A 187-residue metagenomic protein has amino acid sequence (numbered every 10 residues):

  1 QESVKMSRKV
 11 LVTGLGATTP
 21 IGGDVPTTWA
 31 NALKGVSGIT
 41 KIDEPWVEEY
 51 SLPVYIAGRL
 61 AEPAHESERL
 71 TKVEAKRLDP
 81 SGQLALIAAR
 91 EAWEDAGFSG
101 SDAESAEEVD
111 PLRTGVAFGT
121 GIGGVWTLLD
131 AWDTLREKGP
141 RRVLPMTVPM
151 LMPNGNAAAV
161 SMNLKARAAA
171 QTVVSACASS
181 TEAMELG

Functional and structural regions predicted by a protein language model:
Q1-A169: Conserved "HGTGT" condensation-loop signature of ketosynthase/thiolase-family condensing enzymes that catalyze
G121, A176-C177: Short beta->alpha junction loops/turns
A169-S175: Short loop-beta-helix segment that forms the pyridoxal 5′-phosphate
S180: Short conserved active-site loop signatures built around small residues
A183: Active-site histidine-anchored catalytic micro-motif
